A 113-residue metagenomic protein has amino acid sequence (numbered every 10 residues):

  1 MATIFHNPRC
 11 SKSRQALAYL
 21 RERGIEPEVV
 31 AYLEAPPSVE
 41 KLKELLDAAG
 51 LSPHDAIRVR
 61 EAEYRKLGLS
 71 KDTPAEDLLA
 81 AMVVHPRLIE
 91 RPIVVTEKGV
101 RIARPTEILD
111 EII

Functional and structural regions predicted by a protein language model:
M1-R23, P27-Y32: Local sequence-structure signature of Cys/Sec-based thiol-disulfide redox active-site neighborhoods
Y32-I113: Thiol/selenol-based redox catalytic cores and closely related redox-interacting motifs
